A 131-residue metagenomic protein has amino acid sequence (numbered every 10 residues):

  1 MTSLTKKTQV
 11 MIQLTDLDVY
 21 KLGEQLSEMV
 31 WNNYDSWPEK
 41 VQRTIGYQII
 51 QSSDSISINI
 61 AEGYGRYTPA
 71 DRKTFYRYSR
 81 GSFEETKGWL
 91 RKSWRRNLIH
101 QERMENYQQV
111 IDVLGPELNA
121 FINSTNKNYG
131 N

Functional and structural regions predicted by a protein language model:
M1-N131: Amphipathic alpha-helical assembly/interaction segments
